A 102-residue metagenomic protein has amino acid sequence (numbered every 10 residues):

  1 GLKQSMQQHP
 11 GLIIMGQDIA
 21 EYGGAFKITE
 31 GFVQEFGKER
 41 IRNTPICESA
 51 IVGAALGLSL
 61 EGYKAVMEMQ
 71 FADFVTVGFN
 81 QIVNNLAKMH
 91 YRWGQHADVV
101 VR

Functional and structural regions predicted by a protein language model:
G1-R102: Thiamine diphosphate
